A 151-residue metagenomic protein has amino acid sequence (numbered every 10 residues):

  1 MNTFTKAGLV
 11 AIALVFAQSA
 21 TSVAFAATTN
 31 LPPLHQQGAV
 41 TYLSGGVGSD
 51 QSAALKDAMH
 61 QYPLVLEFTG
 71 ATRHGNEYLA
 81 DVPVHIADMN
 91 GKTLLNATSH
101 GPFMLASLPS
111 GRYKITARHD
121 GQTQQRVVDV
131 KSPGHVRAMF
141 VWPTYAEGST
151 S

Functional and structural regions predicted by a protein language model:
M1-V10, A20: Bacterial N-terminal signal peptides that target proteins for export
V15-A24: C-terminal segment of classical bacterial N-terminal signal peptides
F25-V82, Q122-S151: Primarily secretory-pathway and cell-envelope proteins
P83-L94: Short amphipathic beta-strand segments in non-cytosolic proteins
L94-S99, V130: Short beta-strand segments within Ig-like beta-sandwich modules, predominantly Fibronectin type-III
G101-S107: Short, surface-exposed beta-strand/beta-hairpin micro-motifs centered on an aromatic residue
P109-S110, S132: Surface-exposed loops/turns
G111-A117: A short tyrosine-centered beta-strand micro-motif
